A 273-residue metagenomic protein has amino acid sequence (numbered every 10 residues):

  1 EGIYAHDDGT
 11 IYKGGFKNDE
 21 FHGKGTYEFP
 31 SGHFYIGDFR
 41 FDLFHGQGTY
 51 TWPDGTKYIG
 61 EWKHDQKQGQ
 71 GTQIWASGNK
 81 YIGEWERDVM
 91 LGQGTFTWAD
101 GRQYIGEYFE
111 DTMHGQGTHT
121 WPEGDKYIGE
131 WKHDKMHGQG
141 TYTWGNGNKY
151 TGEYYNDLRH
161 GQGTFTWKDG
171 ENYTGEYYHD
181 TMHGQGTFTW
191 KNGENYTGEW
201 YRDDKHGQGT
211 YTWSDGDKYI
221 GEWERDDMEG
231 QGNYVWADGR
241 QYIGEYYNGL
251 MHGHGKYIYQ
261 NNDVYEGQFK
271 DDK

Functional and structural regions predicted by a protein language model:
E1-D7, K270-K273: Short intrinsically disordered, low-complexity coil segments enriched in acidic
I3-A5, T26, T49, T72 (+8 more regions): Extracellular beta-strand solenoid repeats
A5, E28, A76, E86 (+5 more regions): A sequence-composition feature that detects small, non-aromatic residues
I11-H22, F34-H45, Y58-G69, K80-G92 (+9 more regions): Conserved anchor residues at repeat-unit boundaries in beta-strand-based tandem repeats, strongest for the MORN repeat
D19, T26-E28, P53, I74 (+3 more regions): Intrinsic disorder/low-complexity segments
